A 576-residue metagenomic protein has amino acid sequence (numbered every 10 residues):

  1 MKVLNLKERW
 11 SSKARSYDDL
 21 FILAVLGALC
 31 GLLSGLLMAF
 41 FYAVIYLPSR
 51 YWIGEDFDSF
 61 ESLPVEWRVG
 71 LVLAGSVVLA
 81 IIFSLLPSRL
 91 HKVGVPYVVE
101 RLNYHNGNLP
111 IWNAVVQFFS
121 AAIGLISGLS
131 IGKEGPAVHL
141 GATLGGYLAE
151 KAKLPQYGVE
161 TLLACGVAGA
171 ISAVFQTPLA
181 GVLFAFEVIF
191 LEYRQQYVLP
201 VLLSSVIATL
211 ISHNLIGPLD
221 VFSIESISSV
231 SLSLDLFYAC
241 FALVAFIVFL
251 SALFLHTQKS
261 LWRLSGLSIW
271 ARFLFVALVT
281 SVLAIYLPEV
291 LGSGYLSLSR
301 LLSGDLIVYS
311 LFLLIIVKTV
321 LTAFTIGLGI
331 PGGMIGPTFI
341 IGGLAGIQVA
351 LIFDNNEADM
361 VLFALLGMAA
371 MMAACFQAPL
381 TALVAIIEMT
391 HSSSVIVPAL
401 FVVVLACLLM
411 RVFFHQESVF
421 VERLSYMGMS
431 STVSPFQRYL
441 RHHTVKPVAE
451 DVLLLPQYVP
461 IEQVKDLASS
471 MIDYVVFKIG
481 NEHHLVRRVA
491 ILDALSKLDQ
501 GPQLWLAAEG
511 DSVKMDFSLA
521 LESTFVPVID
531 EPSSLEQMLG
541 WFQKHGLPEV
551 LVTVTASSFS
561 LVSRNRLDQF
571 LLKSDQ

Functional and structural regions predicted by a protein language model:
M1-H442, K446-V475, G480-N481, R487-A507 (+2 more regions): Alpha-helical transmembrane segments and immediately membrane-proximal extracytoplasmic
V445-P447, F517-E522: Short, conserved catalytic or adaptor-binding loops enriched in Gly and charged residues
H483-A490, S558-R564: Amphipathic coiled-coil signal-relay and dimerization helices
L504-F517: Acidic/proline- and glycine-rich, intrinsically disordered low-complexity segments that serve as regulatory linkers
E509, L519, S523-Q576: Cytosolic regulatory modules rich in charged/polar residues
